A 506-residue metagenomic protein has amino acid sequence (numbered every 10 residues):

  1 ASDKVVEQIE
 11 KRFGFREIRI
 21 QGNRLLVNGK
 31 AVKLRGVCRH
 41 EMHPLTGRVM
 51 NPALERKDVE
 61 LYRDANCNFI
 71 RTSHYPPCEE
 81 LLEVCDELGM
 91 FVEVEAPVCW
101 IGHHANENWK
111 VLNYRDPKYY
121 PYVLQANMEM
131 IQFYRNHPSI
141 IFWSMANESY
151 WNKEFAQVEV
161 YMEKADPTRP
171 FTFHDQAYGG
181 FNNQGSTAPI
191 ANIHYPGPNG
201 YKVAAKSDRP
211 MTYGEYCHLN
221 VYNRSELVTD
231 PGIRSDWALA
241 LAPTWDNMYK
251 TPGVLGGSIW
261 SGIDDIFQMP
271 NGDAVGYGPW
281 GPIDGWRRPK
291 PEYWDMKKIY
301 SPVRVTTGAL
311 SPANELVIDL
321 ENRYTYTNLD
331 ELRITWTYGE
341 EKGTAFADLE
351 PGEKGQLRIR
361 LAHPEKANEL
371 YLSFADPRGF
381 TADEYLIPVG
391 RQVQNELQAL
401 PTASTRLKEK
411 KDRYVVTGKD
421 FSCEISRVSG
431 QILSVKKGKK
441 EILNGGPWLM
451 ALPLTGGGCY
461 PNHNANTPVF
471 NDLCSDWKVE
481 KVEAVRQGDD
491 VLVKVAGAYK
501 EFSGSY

Functional and structural regions predicted by a protein language model:
A1-R63, E83: N-terminal carbohydrate-binding accessory modules
D3, N247-R427, E501-S503: Carbohydrate-binding surfaces of carbohydrate-active enzymes
K4, I18, K30, D86 (+4 more regions): Well-ordered beta-strand scaffold positions
I9-K11, N23, R169, P189 (+2 more regions): Extracytoplasmic/periplasmic beta-strand context in beta-sandwich domains, especially the cupredoxin/COX2 CuA-binding
V59-Y62, F69-P291: Substrate-binding/catalytic cleft of secreted carbohydrate-active enzymes, primarily glycoside hydrolases
T229-P231, L241-W245, I259, E384-P401 (+1 more regions): Acidic glycine/proline-rich low-complexity segments
R413-F502: Acidic-aromatic substrate-binding/catalytic surfaces of carbohydrate-active enzymes
Y506: Conserved catalytic/binding loops enriched for acidic/polar residues
